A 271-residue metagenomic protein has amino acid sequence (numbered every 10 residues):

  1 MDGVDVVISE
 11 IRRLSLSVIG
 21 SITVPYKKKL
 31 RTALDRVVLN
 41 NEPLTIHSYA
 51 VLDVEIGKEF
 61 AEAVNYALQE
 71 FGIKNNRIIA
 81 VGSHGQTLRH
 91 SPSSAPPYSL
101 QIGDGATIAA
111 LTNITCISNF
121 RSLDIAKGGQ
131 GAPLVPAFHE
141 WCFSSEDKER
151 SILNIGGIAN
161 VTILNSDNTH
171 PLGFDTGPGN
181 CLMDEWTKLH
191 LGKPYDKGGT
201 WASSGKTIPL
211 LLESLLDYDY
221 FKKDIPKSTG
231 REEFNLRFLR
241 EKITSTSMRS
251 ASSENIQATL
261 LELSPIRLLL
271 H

Functional and structural regions predicted by a protein language model:
D2-K27, L172-L269: Conserved ATP-utilizing enzyme core subdomain
V7-Y66: Glycine-rich nucleotide/cofactor/substrate-binding loop typically near the N-terminus or early in the first domain
S15, N40-I46, E70-R77, S91-P97 (+3 more regions): Short, glycine- and charge-enriched coil/turn segments that flank and shape catalytic ligand pockets
I46-G103: Short beta-strand-loop/turn "lid" adjacent to the catalytic site in phosphate-handling enzymes
E59-E62, Y66, T107, L111 (+3 more regions): Alpha-helical scaffold segments in soluble metabolic enzymes
A61-Q69, H139-S144, E262-L270: Generic structural signal for well-ordered alpha-helical scaffold segments
V81, I108, S264: Divalent metal-coordination and catalytic microenvironments
P92, P96-S99, A110-P194: Phosphate-binding/catalytic loop of phosphoryl-transfer enzymes
